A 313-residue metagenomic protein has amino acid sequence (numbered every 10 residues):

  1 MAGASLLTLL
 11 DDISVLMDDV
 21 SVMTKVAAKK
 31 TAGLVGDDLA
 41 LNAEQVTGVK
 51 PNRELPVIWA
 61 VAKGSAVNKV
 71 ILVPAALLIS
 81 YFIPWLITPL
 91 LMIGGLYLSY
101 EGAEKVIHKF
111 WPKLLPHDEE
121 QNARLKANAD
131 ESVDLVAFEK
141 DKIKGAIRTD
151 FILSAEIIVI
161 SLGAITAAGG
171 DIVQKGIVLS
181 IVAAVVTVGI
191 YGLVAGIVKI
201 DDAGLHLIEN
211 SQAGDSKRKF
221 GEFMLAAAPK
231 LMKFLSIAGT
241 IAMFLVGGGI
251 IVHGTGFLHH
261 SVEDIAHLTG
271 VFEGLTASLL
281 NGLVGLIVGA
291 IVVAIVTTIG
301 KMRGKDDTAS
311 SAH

Functional and structural regions predicted by a protein language model:
M1-H313: Multi-pass alpha-helical transmembrane bundle typical of ion/small-solute transporters and intramembrane aspartyl
